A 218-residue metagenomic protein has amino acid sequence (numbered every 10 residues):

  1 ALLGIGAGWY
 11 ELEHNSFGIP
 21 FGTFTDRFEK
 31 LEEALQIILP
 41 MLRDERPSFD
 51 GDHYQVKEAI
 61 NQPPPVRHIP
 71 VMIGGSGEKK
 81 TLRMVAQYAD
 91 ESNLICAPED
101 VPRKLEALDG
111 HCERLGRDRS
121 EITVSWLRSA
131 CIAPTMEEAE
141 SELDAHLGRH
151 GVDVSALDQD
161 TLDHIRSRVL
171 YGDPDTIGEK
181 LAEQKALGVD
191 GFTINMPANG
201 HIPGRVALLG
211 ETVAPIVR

Functional and structural regions predicted by a protein language model:
A1-R218: Active-site-adjacent structural elements that line small-molecule/cofactor binding pockets in enzymes
